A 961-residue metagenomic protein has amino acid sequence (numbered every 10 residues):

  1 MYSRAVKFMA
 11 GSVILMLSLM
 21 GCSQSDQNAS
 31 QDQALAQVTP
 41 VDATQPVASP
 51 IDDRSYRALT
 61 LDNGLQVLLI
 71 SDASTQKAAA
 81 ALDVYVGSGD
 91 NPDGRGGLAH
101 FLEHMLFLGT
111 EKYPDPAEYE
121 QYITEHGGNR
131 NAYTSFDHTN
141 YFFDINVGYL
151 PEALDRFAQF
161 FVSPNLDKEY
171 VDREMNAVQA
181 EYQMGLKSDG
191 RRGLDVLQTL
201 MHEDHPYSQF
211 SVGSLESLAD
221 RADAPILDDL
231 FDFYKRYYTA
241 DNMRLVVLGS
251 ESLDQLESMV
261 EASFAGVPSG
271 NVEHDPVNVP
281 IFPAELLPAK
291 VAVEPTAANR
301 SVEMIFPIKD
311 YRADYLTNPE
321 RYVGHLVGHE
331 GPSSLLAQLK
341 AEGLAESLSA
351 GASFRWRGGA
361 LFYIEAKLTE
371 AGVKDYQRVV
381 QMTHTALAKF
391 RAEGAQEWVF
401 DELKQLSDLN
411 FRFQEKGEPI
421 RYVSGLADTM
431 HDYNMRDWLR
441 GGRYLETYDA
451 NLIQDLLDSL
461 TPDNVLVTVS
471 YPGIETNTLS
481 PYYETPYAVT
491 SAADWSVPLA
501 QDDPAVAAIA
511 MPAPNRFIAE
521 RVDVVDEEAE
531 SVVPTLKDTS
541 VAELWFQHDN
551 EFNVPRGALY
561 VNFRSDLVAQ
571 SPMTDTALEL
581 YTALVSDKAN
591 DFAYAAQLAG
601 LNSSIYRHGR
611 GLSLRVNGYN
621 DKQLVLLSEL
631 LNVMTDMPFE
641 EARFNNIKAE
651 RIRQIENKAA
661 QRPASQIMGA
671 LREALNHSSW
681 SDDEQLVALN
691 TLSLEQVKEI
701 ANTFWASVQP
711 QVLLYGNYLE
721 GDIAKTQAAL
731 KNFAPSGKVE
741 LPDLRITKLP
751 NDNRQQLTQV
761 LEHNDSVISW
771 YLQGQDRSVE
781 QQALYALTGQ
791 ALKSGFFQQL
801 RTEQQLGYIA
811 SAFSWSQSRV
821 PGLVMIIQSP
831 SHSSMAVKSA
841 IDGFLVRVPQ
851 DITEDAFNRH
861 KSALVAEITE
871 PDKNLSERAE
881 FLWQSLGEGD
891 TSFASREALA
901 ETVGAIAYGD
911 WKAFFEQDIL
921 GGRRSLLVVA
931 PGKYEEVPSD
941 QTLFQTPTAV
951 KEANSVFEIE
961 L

Functional and structural regions predicted by a protein language model:
Y2-A29: Gram-negative bacterial Sec-dependent N-terminal signal peptides
C22, D32-D42, V246, D401-N550 (+5 more regions): C-terminal regions of mature proteins
S49-A81: Mature N-terminal segment immediately following signal peptide/propeptide cleavage in secreted/periplasmic
G64, L82, H100, Y141 (+24 more regions): Buried hydrophobic packing residues in well-ordered domains
A79-D144, Q209-S214, H329-S347, F354-A360 (+3 more regions): M16/MPP (pitrilysin/insulinase) zinc-metallopeptidase core fold and M16-derived inactive scaffolds
L108-K112, D144-M175, G358-E415, M573-T574 (+4 more regions): M16/insulysin-pitrilysin zinc metalloprotease superfamily fold
Q121, E152-L154, P164-Q209, G213-D228 (+4 more regions): Non-catalytic accessory/assembly modules
A298-N299, V533-L567, T576, E762-N764: Active-site-adjacent "gating/activation" loops or surface patches in catalytic cores
